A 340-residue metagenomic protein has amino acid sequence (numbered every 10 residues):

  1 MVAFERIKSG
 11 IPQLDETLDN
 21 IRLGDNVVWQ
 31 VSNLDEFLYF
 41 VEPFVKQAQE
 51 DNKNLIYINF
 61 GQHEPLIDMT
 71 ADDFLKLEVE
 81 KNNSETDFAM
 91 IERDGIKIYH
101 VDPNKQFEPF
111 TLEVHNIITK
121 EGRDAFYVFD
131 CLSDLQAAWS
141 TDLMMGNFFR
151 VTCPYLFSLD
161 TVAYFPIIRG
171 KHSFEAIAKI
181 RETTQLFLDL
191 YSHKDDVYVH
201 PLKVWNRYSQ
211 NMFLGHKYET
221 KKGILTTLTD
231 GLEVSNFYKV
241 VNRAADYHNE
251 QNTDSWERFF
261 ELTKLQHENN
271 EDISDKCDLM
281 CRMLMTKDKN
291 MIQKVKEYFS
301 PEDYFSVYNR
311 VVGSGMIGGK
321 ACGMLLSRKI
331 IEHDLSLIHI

Functional and structural regions predicted by a protein language model:
M1-F4, R207-R243: C-terminal regions of RecA-like/P-loop NTPase motor modules
K8-L14, I21-F60: Glycine-rich P-loop/Walker A and Walker A-like loops and their local beta1-loop-alpha1 context in P-loop NTPases
D51-D134: Conserved inter-motif catalytic segment of the P-loop NTP-binding fold
W139, M144-G170: Substrate-engagement module of ASCE P-loop NTPases
T161, I167-E219: Phosphate-binding/switch region of NTP-binding enzymes
Q293-S306: Active-site-adjacent bridging/hinge elements
G315-S327: Conserved phosphate/anionic-ligand binding catalytic regions in large, soluble enzymes, centered on
I338-I340: Conserved small/polar residues in nucleotide/adenosyl-binding loops
